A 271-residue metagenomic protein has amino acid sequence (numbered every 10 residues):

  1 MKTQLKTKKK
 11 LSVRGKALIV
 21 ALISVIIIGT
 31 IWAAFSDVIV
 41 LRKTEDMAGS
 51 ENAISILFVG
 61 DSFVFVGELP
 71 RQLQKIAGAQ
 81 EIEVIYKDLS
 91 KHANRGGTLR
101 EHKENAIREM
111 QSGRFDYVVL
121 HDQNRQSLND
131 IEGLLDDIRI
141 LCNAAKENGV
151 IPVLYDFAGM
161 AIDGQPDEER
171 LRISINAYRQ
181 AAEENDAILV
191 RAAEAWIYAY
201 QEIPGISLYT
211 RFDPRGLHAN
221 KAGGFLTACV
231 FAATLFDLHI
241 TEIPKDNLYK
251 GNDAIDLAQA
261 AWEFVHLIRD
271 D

Functional and structural regions predicted by a protein language model:
K6-S24: N-terminal Sec-pathway targeting helices
G29-K43: Membrane-interface motif at the C-terminal end of an N-terminal transmembrane signal
V40-A53: N-terminal, intrinsically disordered, polar/charged segments of Gram-positive cell-envelope systems that serve as
I54-L57, F63-R139: Conserved SGNH/GDSL esterase-like catalytic core that processes O-acyl groups on lipids and polysaccharides
D61-S62, N220: Ser/Thr-glycine-rich phosphate-binding loops at phosphate-binding pockets of nucleotides, nucleotide cofactors
I107-K221, A233: Alpha-helical cap/lid subdomain in secreted, periplasmic, or secretory-pathway luminal O-acyl-processing enzymes
H218, A228-D271: Conserved catalytic region of serine esterases and O-acyltransferases that act on ester linkages in lipids
